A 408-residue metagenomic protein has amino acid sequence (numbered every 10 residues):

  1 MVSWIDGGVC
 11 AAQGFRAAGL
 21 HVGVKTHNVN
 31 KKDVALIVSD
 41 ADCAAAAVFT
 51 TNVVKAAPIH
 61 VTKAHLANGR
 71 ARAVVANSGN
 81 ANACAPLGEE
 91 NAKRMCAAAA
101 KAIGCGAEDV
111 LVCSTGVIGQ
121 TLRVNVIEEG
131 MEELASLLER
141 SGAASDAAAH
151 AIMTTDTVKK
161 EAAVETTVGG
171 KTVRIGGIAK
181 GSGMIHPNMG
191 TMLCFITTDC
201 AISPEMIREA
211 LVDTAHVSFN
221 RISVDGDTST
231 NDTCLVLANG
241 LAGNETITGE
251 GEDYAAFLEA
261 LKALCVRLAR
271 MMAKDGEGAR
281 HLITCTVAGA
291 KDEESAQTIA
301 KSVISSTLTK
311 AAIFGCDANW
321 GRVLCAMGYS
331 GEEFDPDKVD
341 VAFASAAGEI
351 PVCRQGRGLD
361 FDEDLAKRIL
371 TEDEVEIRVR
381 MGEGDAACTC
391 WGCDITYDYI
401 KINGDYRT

Functional and structural regions predicted by a protein language model:
M1-E90, R94, A100-T408: A structural signal for small-residue-enriched, beta-sheet-centric alpha/beta enzyme cores and oligomeric scaffold folds
